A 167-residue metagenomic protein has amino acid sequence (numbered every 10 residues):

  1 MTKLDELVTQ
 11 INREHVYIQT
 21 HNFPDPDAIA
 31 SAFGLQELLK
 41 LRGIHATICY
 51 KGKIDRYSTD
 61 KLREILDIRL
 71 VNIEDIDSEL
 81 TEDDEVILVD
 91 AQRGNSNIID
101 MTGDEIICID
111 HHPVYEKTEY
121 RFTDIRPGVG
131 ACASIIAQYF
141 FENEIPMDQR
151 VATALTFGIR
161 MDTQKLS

Functional and structural regions predicted by a protein language model:
M1-S167: Replace "Mg2+/Mn2+-dependent" with "divalent metal-dependent
